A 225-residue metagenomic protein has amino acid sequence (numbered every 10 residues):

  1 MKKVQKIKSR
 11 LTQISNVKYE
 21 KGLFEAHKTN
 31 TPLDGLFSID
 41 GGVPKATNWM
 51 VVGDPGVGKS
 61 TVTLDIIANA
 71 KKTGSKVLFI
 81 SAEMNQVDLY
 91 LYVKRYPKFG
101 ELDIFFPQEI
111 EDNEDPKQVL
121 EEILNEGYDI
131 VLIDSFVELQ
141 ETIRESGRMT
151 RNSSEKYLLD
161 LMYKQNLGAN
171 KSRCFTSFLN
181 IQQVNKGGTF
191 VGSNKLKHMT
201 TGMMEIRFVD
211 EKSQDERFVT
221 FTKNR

Functional and structural regions predicted by a protein language model:
K2-F37: N-terminal pre-Walker A segment at the start of P-loop NTPase domains
S38-A46: Phosphate-binding P-loop
K45-Q118: Conserved P-loop
I80-S81, P107, D134, L179-Q183 (+1 more regions): Conserved beta-strand segments of the P-loop GTPase G domain that flank and frequently precede/overlap
M84-V87, E111-E114, V137-L139, V184-G188 (+2 more regions): Conserved nucleotide-binding/hydrolysis micro-motifs of P-loop NTPases
N85, L89, D112-D115, T150-M162 (+3 more regions): Helical mechanochemical/support elements of P-loop NTPase systems and associated helical scaffolds
E109-F175: Phosphate-binding/switch loop-helix module in NTP-utilizing enzymes
K164-R225: Phosphate-binding/switch region of NTP-binding enzymes
